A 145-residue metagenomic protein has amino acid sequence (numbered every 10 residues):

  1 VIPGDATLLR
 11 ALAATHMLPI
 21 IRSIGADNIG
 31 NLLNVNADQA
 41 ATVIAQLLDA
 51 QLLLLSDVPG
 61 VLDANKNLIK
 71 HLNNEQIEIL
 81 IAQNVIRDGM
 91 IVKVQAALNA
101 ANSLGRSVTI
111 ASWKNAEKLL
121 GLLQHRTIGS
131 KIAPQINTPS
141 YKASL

Functional and structural regions predicted by a protein language model:
V1-L145: C-terminal catalytic "cap/lid" subdomain
